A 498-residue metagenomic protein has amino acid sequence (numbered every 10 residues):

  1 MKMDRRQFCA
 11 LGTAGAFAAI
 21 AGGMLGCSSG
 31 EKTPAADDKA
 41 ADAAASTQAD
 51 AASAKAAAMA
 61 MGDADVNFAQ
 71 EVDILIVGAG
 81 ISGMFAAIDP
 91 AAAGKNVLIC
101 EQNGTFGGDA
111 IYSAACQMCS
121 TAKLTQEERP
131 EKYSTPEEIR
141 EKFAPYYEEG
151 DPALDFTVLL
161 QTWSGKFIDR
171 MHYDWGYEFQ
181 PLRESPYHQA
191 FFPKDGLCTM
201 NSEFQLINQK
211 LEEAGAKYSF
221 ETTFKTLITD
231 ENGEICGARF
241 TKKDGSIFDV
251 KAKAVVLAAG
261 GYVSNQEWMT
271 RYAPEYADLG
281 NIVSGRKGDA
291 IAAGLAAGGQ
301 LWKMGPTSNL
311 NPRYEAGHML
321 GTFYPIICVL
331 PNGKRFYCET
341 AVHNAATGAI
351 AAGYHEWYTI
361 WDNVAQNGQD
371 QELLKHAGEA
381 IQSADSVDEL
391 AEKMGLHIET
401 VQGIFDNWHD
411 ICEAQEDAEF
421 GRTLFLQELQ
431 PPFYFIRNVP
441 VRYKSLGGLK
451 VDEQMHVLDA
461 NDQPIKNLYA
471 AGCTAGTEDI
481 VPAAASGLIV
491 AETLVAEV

Functional and structural regions predicted by a protein language model:
M1-F17: N-terminal secretory signal peptides and thylakoid transit peptides that target proteins across membranes
A52-A57, M61-V66, Q102-K217, V329 (+2 more regions): Conserved N-terminal/central alpha/beta ligand/cofactor-binding core
Q70-V72, G245-A254: Core beta-strand elements of the Rossmann-like FAD/NAD(P) dinucleotide-binding domain in flavoenzyme oxidoreductases
Q161-S246, N265-E267, C412-F435: Conserved redox-cofactor binding core of oxidoreductases
T226, T400-T477: A glycine-rich dinucleotide-binding beta-alpha-beta segment and adjacent secondary-structure elements that constitute
S246, A254-P312: Glycine-rich loop(s) and the adjacent beta-strand/alpha-helix scaffold that form part
A277-G285, D289, T474-A496: A conserved FAD-binding loop/helix module that cradles the flavin
I291-T400: An anion/pyrophosphate-binding glycine-rich loop and adjacent beta-alpha core in soluble alpha-beta enzymes
